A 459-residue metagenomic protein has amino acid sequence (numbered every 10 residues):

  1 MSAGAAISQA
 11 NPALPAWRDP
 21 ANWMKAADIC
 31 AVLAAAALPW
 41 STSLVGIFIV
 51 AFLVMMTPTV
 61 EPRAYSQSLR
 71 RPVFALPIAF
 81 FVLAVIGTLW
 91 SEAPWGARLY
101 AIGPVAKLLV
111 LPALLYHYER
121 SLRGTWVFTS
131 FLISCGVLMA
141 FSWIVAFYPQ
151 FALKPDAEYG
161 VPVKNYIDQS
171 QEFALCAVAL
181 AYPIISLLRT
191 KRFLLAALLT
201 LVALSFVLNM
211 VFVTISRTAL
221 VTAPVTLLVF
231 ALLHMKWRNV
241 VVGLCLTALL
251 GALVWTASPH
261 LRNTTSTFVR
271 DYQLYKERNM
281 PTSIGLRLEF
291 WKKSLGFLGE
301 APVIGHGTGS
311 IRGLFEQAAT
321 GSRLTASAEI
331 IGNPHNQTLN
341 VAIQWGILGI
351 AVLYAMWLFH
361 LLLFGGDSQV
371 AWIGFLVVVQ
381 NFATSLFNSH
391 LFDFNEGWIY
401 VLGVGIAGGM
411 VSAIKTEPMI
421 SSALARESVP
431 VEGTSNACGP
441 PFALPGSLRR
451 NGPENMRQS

Functional and structural regions predicted by a protein language model:
M1-G96, Y116-T125, T129, P183-A197 (+1 more regions): Transmembrane signal-anchor hairpin modules in multi-pass inner-membrane enzymes, especially those that act on
V45-M56, L99-P112, A152, D168-P183 (+3 more regions): Hydrophobic core segments of transmembrane alpha-helices in multi-pass, intramembrane catalytic enzymes
A51-T57, L227, M356, G374-L386 (+1 more regions): Transmembrane alpha-helices of multi-pass inner-membrane enzymes
P72-F80, P94-E119, W126-C135, M139 (+2 more regions): Aromatic-anchored transmembrane helix interface
R123-P155, K164-M235, V242-A257, L363 (+1 more regions): Alpha-helical transmembrane segments of multi-pass inner-membrane proteins
V213-T214, H234-R278, K292-E300, T308: A membrane-periplasm/extracellular boundary helix in multi-pass inner-membrane enzymes that assemble envelope glycans
R278-K292, E300, I304-W345: Long extracytoplasmic/lumenal interhelical loops at the membrane interface of multi-pass membrane proteins
Q344-V379: Hydrophobic transmembrane alpha-helices and their immediate junctions
